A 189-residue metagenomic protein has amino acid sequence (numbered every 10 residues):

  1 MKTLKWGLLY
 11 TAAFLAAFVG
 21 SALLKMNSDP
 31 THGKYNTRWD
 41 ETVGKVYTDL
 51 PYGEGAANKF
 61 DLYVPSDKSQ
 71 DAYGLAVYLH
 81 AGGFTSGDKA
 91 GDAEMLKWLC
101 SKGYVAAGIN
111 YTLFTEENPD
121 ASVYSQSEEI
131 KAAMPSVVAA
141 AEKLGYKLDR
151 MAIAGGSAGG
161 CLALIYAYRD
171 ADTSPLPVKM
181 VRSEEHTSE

Functional and structural regions predicted by a protein language model:
M1-A13: N-terminal Sec-pathway targeting helices
M26-S69: N-terminal cap/lid segment of alpha/beta-hydrolase-fold proteins
D61-V64, A72, S86-C100: N-terminal carbohydrate-binding/catalytic regions of secreted carbohydrate-active enzymes
A72-G82: Short beta-strand element of the alpha/beta-hydrolase
L75, C100-N110: A fold-wide structural signal in alpha/beta-hydrolase
G83, Y111-T115, S188: Alpha/beta-hydrolase active-site loop signature
D88-K89, M95, A107-L148: Catalytic nucleophile-loop/oxyanion-hole region of alpha/beta-hydrolase and closely related hydrolase-like folds
P135-L144, L148-E184, S188: Primarily recognizes the serine-hydrolase "nucleophile elbow" in alpha/beta-hydrolase and SGNH/GDSL folds
